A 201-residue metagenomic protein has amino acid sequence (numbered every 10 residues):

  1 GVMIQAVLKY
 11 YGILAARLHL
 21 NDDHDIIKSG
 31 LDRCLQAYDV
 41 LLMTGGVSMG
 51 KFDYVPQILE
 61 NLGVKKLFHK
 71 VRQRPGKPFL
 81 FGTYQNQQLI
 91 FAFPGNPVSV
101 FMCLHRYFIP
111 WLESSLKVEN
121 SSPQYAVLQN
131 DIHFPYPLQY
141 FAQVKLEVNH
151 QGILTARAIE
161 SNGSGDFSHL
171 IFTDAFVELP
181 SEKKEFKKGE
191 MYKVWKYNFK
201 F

Functional and structural regions predicted by a protein language model:
G1-T44, S48: Phosphate-binding glycine-rich loops and their immediate beta-loop-alpha structural context
V2, D53, F79: Active-site phosphate/pyrophosphate-handling residues
D22-D25, D32, D39, D53 (+4 more regions): Acidic-enriched, low-complexity/disordered segments with a strong bias for Aspartate over Glutamate
H24-D25, M49, F101, F186: Loop/helix-junction capping segments adjacent to catalytic residues or to phosphate/diphosphate-binding pockets
S29, D53-V55, T83: Short acidic, glycine/serine/threonine-rich loops at helix termini
D39-P75: Flexible gly/pro-rich beta->alpha loop and the following alpha-helix that scaffold active-site loops
E60-F201: Flexible glycine/proline-rich
